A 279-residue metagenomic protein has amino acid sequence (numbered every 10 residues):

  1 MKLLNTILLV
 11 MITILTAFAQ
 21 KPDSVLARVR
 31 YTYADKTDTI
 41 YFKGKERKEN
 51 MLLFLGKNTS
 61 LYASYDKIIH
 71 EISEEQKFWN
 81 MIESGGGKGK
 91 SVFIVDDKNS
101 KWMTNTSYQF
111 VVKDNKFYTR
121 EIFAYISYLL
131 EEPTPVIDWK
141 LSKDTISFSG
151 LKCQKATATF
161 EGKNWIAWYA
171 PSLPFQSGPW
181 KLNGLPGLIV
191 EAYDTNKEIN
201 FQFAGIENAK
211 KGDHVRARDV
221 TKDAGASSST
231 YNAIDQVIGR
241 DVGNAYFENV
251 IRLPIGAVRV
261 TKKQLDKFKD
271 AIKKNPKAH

Functional and structural regions predicted by a protein language model:
M1-V25, H279: Bacterial Sec-dependent N-terminal signal peptides
F18-L26, V112, F175-P186: Short, surface-exposed loop and linker segments with low hydrophobicity and enrichment for Pro/Ser/Thr
Q20-V136, S142-T145, K152, K197-H279: Extracellular or lumenal secretory-pathway regions
L141-F148, K155, S177-G178: Short helix-to-loop capping/linker segments positioned immediately adjacent to catalytic or ligand/cofactor-binding
F148-S149, F160: Structural motif
Q154-D219: Gly/Pro-enriched, hydrophobic low-complexity segments that function as extracytoplasmic propeptides/linkers
